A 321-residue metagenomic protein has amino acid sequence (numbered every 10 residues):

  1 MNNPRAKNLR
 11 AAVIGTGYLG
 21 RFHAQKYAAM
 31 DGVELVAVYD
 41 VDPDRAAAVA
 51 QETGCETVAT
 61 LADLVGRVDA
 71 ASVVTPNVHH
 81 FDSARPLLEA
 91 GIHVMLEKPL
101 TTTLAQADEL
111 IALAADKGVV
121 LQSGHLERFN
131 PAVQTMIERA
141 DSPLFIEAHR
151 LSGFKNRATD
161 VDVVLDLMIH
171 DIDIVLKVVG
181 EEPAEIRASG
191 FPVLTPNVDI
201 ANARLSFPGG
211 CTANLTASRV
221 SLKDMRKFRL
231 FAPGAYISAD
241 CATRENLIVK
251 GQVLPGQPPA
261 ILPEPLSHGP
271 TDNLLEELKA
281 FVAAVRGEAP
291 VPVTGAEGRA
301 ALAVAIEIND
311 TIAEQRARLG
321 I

Functional and structural regions predicted by a protein language model:
M1-E52, V175, I321: N-terminal Rossmann-like dinucleotide-binding module
M1-R5, A70-V73, A280-I321: C-terminal helix-rich "cap/oligomerization" subdomain common to oxidoreductases
H23, T53-I111: Beta-loop-alpha module in the N-terminal Rossmann-like domain of NAD(P)-dependent dehydrogenases, especially those
V41, P265-K279, V293: Active-site loop of classical SDR/Rossmann-like NAD(P)-dependent oxidoreductases, centered on the catalytic Tyr-X3-Lys
A59, L96, L121-S123, E147 (+1 more regions): Hydrophobic residues in well-ordered beta-strands that form the structural core
T101-A158: A contiguous active-site-proximal alpha/beta segment in oxidoreductase catalytic domains
G124-P131, F154-P183, E297-G298: Mid-domain beta-loop-alpha active-site segment that forms a flexible, acidic cofactor/metal-binding surface
I172-E245, L275-E288: Contiguous beta-strand/loop segments that form the cofactor/metal-binding neighborhood of enzyme cores
